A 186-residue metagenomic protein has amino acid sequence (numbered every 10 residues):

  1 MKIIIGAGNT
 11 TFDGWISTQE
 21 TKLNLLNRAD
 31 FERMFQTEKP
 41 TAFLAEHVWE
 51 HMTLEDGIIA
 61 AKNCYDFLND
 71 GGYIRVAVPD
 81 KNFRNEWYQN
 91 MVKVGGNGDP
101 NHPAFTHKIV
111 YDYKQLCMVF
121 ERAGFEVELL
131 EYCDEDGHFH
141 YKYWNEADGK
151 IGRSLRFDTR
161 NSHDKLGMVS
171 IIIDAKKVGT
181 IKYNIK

Functional and structural regions predicted by a protein language model:
I3-R84, K114, I173-K177: Conserved SAM-binding loop
L54-N69, Y73-I185: S-adenosyl-L-methionine-dependent methyltransferase catalytic module, highlighting the catalytic core
